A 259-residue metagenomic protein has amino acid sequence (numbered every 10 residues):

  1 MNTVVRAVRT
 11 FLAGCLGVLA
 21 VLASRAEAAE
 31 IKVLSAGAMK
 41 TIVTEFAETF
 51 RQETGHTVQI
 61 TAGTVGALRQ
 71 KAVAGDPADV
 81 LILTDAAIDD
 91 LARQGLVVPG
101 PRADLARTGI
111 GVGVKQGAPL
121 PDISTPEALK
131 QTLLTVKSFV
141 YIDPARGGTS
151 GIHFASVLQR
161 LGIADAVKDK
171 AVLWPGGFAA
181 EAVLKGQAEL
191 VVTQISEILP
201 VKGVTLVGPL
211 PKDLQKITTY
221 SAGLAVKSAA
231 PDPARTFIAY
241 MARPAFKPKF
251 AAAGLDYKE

Functional and structural regions predicted by a protein language model:
M1-C15, A23: Bacterial N-terminal signal peptides that target proteins for export
L22-A28: Sec/Tat signal peptide C-region and signal peptidase I cleavage site
A28-P77, D85-G95, P101-T108, V114-E259: Exported/periplasmic ABC-transporter solute-binding proteins
I82: Acidic/histidine-rich catalytic cores of soluble enzymes
